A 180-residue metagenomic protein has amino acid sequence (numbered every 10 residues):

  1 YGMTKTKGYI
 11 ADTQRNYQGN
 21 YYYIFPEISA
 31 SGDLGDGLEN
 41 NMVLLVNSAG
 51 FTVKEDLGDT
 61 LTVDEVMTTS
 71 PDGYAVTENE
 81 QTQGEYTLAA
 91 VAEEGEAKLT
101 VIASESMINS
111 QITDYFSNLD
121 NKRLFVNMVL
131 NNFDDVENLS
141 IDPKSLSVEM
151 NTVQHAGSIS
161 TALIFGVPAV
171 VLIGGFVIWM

Functional and structural regions predicted by a protein language model:
Y1-E137: Acidic, S/T/G-rich, low-cysteine, solvent-exposed domains in lumenal/extracellular/periplasmic regions of secretory
M107, D114, D134-L163: Short, aromatic-rich amphipathic segments at membrane interfaces that lie adjacent to a transmembrane helix or signal
P168-M180: Alpha-helical transmembrane segments
